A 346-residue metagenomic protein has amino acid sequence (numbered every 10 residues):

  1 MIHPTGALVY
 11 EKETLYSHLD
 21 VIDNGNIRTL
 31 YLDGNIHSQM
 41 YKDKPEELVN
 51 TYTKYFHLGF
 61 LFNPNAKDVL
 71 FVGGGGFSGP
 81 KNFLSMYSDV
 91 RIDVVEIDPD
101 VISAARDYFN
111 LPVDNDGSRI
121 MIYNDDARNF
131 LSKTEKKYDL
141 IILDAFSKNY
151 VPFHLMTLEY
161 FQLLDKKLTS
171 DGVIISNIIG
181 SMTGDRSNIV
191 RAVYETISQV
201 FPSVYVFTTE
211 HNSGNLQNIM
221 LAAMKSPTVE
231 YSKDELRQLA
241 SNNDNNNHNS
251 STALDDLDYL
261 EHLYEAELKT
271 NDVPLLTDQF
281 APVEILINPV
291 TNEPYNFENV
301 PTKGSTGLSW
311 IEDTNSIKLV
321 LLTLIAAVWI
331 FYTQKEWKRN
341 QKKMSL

Functional and structural regions predicted by a protein language model:
M1-Q39, S203-W337: Soluble small-group transferase modules, centered on the S-adenosyl donor enzyme superfamily
I22-D23, D114-D116, Y123, K133 (+2 more regions): Extracellular/periplasmic catalytic domains that process cell-envelope and extracellular macromolecules
G34-K42, I174-I178: Acidic/histidine-rich, surface-exposed loop or edge segments in extracytoplasmic proteins
E47, T51-I179, T183-V193: The AdoMet/dcAdoMet-binding core of the Class I SAM-like
D165-V229: C-terminal substrate-binding/active-site "lid" region of AdoMet-derived donor-dependent transferases
K338-L346: Cytoplasmic C-terminal tails of single-pass
